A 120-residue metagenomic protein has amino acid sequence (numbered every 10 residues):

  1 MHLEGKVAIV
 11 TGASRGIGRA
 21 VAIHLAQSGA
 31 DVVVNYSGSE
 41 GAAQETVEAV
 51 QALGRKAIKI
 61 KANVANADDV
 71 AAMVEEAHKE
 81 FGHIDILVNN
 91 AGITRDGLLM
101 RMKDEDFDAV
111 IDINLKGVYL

Functional and structural regions predicted by a protein language model:
V7, S14-G16: Conserved glycine-rich cofactor-binding loop
V10-T11, N89: Structural signature of the Rossmann-like NAD(P)-dependent dehydrogenase/reductase core
G16, A20, T94: NAD(P)H-binding Rossmann-fold N-terminus in SDR/SDR-like oxidoreductases, specifically the glycine-rich beta1-alpha1
S28-E45: Conserved glycine-rich Rossmann-like NAD(P)H-binding loop of the short-chain dehydrogenase/reductase
E40-G41, K61-E75, D104: The beta1-alpha1 cofactor-binding region of Rossmann-like NAD(H)/NADP(H)-dependent oxidoreductases
L53-K56, E76-N89, R95, D106: A glycine-rich helix->loop->beta "capping" turn within Rossmann-like NAD(P)(H)-dependent oxidoreductase domains
L98-L99, D106-I111: Substrate-binding pocket helix/loop in short-chain dehydrogenase/reductase
